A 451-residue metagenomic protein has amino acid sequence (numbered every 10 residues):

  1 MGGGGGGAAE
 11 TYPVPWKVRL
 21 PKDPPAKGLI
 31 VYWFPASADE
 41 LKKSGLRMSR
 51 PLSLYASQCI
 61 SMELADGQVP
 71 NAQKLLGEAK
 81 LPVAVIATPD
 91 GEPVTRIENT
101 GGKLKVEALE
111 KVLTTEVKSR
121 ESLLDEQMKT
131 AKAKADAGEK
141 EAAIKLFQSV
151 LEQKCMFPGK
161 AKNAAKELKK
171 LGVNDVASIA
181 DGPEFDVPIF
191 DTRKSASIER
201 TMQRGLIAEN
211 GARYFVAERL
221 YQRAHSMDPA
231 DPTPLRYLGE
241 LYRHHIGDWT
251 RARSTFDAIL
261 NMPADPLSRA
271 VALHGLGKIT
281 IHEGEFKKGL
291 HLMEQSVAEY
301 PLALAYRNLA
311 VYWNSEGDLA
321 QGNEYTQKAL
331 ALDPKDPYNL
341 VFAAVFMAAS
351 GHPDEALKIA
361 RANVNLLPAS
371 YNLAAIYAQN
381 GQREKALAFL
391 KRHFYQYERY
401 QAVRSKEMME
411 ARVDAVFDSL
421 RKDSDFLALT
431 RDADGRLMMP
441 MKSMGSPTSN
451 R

Functional and structural regions predicted by a protein language model:
G5-Q58: Local sequence-structure signature of Cys/Sec-based thiol-disulfide redox active-site neighborhoods
K80-R120: Non-catalytic, surface beta->alpha helical segment in thiol-disulfide oxidoreductase systems
S122-M156, D191-M227, E240-H244, V271 (+2 more regions): Alpha-helical segment of the N-proximal tetratricopeptide repeat
C155, S195, P229, A264-L267 (+5 more regions): Short coil turns that delineate tetratricopeptide repeat
K160-A164, R200, P234, S268-A272 (+4 more regions): TPR alpha-solenoid repeat register
E167, Q203, Y237, V271-G275 (+3 more regions): Canonical tetratricopeptide repeat
R307, N314-R451: Alpha-helical protein-protein interaction modules
